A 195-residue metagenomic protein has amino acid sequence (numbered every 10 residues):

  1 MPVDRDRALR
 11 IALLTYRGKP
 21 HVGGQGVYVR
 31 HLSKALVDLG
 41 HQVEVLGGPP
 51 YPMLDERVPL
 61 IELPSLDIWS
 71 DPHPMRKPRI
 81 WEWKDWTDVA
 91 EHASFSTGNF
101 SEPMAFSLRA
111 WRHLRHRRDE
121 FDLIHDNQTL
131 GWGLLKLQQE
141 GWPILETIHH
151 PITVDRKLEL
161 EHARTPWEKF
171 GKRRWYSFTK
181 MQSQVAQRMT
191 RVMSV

Functional and structural regions predicted by a protein language model:
P2-A8, E44-L114: A conserved catalytic-core segment of Leloir-type glycosyltransferases
Y16, N127, I148-P151: Histidine-centered beta-alpha loop that forms part of the nucleotide-sugar donor binding/catalytic region in diverse
Q25-L36: Short amphipathic alpha-helix
L39-V43: A generic structural motif
M75-T97, Q138-S183: Acceptor-binding helix/loop patch of EC 2.4 sugar-transfer enzymes, predominantly nucleotide-sugar-dependent
F95-S101, H113-G131, L145: Short N-terminal targeting/anchoring amphipathic segment
R117, Q184-A186: Structural alpha-helical scaffold elements that stabilize or flank donor/cofactor-binding regions in carbohydrate
H125, G171, R188-V195: A short beta-strand/loop micro-motif in the catalytic core of glycosyltransferases that engages the nucleotide-sugar
